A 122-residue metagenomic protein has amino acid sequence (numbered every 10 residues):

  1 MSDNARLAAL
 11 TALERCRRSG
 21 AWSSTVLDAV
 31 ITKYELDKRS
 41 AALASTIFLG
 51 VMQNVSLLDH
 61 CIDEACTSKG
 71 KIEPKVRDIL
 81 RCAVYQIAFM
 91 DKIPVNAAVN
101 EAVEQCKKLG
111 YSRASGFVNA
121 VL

Functional and structural regions predicted by a protein language model:
M1-L122: Class I Rossmann-like S-adenosyl-L-methionine
